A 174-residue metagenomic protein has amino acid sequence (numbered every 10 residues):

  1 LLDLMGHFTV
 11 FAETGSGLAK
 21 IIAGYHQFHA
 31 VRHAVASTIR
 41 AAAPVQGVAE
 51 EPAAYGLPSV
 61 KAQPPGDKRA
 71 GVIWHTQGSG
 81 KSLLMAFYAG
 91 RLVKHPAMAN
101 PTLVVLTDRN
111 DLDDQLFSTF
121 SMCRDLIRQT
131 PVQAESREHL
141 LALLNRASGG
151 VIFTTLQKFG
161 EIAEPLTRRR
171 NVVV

Functional and structural regions predicted by a protein language model:
L1-T102, D111, Q115-L126, S148-G150: ATP-dependent helicase/translocase motor core
K61-Q63, V93-K94, L140-L143, I162-P165: Short, flexible, glycine/charge-rich loop motifs used to bind or transfer phosphoryl groups or to couple energy/partner
P101-V104, A163: Short beta-alpha connecting loops at secondary-structure transitions that line or flank enzyme active sites
V105, I152-T154, V174: Hydrophobic positions in the central parallel beta-sheet of the AAA+
N110, P131-L141, T155-E161: Conserved helicase motor
E135-I152, P165-R170: Conserved motor-coupling elements within RecA-like helicase/translocase cores
Q157-V174: Signature of the SF2 helicase/ATPase Hel1-core->accessory helical subdomain module
